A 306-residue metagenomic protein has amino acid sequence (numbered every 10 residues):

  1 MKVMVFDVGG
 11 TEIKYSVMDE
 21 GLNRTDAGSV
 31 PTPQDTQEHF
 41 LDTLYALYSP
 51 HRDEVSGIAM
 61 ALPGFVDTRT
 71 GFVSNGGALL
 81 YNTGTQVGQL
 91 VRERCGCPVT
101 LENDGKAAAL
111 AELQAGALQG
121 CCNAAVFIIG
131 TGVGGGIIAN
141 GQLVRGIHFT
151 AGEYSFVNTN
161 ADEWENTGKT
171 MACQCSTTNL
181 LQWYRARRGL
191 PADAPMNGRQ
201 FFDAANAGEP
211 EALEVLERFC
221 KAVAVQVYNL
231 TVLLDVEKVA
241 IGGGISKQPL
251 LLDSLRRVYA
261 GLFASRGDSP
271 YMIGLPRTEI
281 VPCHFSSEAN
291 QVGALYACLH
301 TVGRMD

Functional and structural regions predicted by a protein language model:
M1-G57, T68-T70, V91-C97, Q114-G120 (+1 more regions): ATP-binding/phosphotransfer module of carbohydrate and carboxylate kinases, centering on a glycine-rich
D7, A59-P63, V126-G132: Short beta-strand segments
D19, L62, R69, A139-N140: A cytosolic small-molecule/anion-sensing beta-strand core signal
N23-R24, V73, L143-V144: Hydrophobic "anchor" residues
F72-T83: A charged helix-plus-loop insertion that forms the helical arch/lid used to bind and gate nucleic-acid substrates
G88, V99-A124: Conserved phosphate-binding catalytic cores of ATP/NTP-utilizing and phosphoryl-transfer enzymes
D104, G130, A294: Active-site glycine-centered loops adjacent to acidic/histidine catalytic or metal-binding residues that shape
Q119-Q174: Glycine-rich phosphate-binding loop of actin/hexokinase-like ATP-binding domains
